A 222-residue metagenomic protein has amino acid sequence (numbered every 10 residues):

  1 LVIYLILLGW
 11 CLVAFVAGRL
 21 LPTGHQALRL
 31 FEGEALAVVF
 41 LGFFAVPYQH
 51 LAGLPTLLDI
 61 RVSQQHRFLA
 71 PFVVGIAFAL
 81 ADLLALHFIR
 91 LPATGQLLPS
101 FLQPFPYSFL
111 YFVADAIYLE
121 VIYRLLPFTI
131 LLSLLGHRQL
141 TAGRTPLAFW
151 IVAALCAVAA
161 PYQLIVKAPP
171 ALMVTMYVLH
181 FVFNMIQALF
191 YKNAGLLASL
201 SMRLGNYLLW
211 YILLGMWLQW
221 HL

Functional and structural regions predicted by a protein language model:
L1-F15, A70-F78, W150-A159: Alpha-helical transmembrane segments
L1-Q49, L102: Alpha-helical transmembrane segments in multi-pass membrane proteins
V16, P47, L80, L84 (+4 more regions): Hydrophobic membrane-targeting alpha-helices
V16-G24, H87-P92, P161-P169: Juxtamembrane "helix-exit" motif on the non-cytosolic side of transmembrane helices
G24-F31, Q96-L102, P169-F181: Non-cytosolic membrane-interface motifs at loop->transmembrane helix junctions
Q26-R29, L51-A116, L132-T141: Juxtamembrane helix-loop-helix connectors linking adjacent transmembrane helices in multi-pass membrane enzymes
F105-L222: Transmembrane helix-loop-helix hairpins at the membrane interface of multi-pass integral membrane proteins
